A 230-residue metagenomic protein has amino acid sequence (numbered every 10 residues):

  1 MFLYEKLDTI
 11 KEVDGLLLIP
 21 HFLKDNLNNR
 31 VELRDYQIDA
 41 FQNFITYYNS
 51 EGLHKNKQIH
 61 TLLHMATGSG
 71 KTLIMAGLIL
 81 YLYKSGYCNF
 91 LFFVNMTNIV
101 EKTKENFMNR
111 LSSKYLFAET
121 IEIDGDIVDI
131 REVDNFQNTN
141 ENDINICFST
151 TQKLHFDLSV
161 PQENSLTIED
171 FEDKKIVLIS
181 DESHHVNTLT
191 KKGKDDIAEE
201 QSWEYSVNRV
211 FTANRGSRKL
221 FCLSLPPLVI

Functional and structural regions predicted by a protein language model:
M1-I230: RecA-like P-loop NTPase motor core of helicase/translocase proteins
